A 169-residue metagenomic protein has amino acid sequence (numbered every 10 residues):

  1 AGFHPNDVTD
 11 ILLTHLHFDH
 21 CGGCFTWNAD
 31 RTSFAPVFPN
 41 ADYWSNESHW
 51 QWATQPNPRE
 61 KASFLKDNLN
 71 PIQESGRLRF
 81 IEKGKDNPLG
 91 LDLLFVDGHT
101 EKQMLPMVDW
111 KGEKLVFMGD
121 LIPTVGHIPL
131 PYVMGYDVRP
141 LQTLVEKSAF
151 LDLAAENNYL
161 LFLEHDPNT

Functional and structural regions predicted by a protein language model:
A1, D7-D10, E113-G119: Metallo-beta-lactamase
F3, D7, F34-F95, V145-N158: Metallo-beta-lactamase
V8-D19: Metallo-beta-lactamase
L16, S48-H49, G98-T100, G119-L121 (+1 more regions): Active-site metal-binding loops of divalent metal-dependent hydrolases
F18, G22, K102, P123: Short active-site segment of divalent metal-dependent hydrolases/proteases that encodes the spacing between
G22-S33: Metal-dependent catalytic neighborhoods of phosphoester/phosphodiester hydrolases
M104-V108: Short beta-strand scaffold segments in enzyme catalytic cores
D109-T169: Cap/insert and terminal regions of metallo-dependent hydrolase folds
